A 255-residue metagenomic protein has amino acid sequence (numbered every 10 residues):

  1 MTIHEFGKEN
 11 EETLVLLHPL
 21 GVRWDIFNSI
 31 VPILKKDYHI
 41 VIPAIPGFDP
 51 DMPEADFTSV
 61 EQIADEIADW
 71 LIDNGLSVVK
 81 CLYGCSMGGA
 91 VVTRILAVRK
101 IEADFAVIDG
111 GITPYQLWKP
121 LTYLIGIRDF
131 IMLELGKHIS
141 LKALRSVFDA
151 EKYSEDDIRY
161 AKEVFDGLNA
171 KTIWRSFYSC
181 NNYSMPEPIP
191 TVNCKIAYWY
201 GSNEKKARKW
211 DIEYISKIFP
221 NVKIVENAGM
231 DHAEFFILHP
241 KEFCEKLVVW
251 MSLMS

Functional and structural regions predicted by a protein language model:
E5-P53: Conserved HGGG/HGGXW glycine-rich cap/lid loop of the alpha/beta-hydrolase fold
V41-C81: Active-site loop/oxyanion-hole signature of alpha/beta-hydrolase fold enzymes
G84-V92: Gly/Ala-rich beta-loop-alpha elbow adjacent to hydrolase catalytic centers
A97, A103-L133: Flexible "cap/lid" loop of the alpha/beta hydrolase fold
L117-W118, K137-P190: Conserved alpha/beta-hydrolase catalytic His-Asp/Glu region
V192, Y198-Y200: Short beta-strand/loop motif that positions the catalytic acidic residue of the alpha/beta-hydrolase fold
S202-A207, A233: Acidic catalytic loop of the alpha/beta-hydrolase fold
M230-K241: Catalytic histidine-centered segment of alpha/beta-hydrolase-like enzymes
